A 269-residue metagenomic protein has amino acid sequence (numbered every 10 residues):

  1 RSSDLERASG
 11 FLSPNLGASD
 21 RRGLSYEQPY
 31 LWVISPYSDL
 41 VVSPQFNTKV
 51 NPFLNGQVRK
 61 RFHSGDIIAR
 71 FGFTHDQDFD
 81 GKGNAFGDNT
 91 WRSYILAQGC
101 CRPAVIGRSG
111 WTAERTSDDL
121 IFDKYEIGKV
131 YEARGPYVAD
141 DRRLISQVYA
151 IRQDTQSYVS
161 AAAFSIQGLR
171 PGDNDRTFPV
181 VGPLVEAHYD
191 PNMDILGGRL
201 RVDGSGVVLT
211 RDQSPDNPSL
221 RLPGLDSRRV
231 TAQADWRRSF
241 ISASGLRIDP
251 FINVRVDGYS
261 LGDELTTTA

Functional and structural regions predicted by a protein language model:
R1-A269: Outer-membrane beta-barrel proteins and related beta-barrel translocases across Gram-negative bacteria
